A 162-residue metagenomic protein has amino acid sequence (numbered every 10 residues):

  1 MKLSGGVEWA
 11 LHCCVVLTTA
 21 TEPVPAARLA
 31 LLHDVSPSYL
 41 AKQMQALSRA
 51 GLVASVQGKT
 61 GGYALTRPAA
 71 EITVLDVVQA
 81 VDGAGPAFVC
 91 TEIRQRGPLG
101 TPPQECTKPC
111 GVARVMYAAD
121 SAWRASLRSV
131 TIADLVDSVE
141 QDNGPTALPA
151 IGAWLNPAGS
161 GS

Functional and structural regions predicted by a protein language model:
L3-V7, L11-V35, A54: N-terminal helix-turn-helix DNA-binding core of bacterial DNA-binding proteins
C14, M44-Q45: Short, hydrophobic-biased segments on the C-terminal half of alpha helices that form "recognition helices"
L31, S48-R49: Alpha-helical residues within the helix-turn-helix
S38: Key DNA-contact positions within bacterial/archaeal DNA-binding proteins
G51-T66: Beta-hairpin "wing" of winged helix-turn-helix
C90-S162: C-terminal regulatory/oligomerization modules of transcriptional regulators
